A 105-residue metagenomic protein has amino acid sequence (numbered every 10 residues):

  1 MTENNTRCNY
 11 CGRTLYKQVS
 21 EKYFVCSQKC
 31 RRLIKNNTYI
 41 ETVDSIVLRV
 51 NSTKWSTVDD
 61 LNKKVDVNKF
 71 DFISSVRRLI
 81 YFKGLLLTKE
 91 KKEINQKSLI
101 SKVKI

Functional and structural regions predicted by a protein language model:
M1-N4, K17-S20, N37: Short, flexible, mixed-charge glycine/proline-rich loop motifs that serve as phosphate/nucleic-acid-contacting
C8-C11, C26: Short cysteine-rich clusters marking metal-coordination/redox-active sites
T14-Y16, R31, K35: Short functional micro-motifs and their immediate structural scaffolds
E21-L33: Cysteine-rich micro-motifs
Y39, E90-I105: Short, cationic-aromatic polyanion-contact patches
Y39-K64: Short amphipathic alpha-helical interface segments
V67-Y81: Short amphipathic alpha-helical interaction segments
I80-K91: A short, conserved structural fragment
